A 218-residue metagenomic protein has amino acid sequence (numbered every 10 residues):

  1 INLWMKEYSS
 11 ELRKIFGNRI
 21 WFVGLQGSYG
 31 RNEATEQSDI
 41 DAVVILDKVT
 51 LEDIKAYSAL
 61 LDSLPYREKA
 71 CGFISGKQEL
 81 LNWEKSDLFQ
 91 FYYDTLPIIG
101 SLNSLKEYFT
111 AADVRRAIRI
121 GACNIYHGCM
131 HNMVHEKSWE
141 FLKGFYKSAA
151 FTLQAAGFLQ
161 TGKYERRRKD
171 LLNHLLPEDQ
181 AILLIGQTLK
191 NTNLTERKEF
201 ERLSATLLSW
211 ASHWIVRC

Functional and structural regions predicted by a protein language model:
I1-N18, G30-E36, D47-C218: Catalytic core of pol beta-like nucleotidyltransferases
N18-Q26: Short, glycine- and small/hydrophobic-rich beta-strand elements in well-ordered beta-sheets
D41: N-terminal loops that bind phosphate or other acidic moieties and the adjacent beta-alpha structural core
